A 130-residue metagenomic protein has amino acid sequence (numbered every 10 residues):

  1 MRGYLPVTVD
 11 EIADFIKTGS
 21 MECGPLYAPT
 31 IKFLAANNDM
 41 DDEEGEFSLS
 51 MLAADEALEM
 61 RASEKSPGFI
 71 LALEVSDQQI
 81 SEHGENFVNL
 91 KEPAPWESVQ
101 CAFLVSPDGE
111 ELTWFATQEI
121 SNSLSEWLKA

Functional and structural regions predicted by a protein language model:
M1-M40: Long, hydrophobic N-terminal alpha-helical segment
A13, S50-A54, L58, S121-S125: Generic detector of well-ordered alpha-helical segments enriched in charged/polar residues, highlighting helical
M21, R61-S63: Arginine/glycine-rich "motif VI" loop of SF2 helicases in the C-terminal RecA-like domain
P29-M60: Structured domain cores in non-transmembrane regions
E64-A130: Glycine-rich, aromatic-bearing surface loops/beta-hairpins
